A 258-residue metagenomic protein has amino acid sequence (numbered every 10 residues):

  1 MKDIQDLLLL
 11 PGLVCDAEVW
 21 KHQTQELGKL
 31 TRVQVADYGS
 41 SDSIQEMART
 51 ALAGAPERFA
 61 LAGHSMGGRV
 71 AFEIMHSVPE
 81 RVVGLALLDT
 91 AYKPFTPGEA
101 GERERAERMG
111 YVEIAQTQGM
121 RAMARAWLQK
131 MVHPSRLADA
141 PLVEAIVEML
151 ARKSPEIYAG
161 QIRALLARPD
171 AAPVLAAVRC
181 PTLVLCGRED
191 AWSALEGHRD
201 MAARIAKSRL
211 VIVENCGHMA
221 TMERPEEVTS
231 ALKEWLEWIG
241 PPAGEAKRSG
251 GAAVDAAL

Functional and structural regions predicted by a protein language model:
Q5-G12: Short beta-strand element of the alpha/beta-hydrolase
L13, G63-G68, G187: Conserved alpha/beta-hydrolase "nucleophile elbow" surrounding the catalytic nucleophile
L13-A62, E73-V78, G98, S230-E234: Active-site loop/oxyanion-hole signature of alpha/beta-hydrolase fold enzymes
H76-S77, R81-R125: Flexible "cap/lid" loop of the alpha/beta hydrolase fold
E99-A100, T117-A177: Conserved alpha/beta-hydrolase catalytic His-Asp/Glu region
V178, V184-C186, D190: Short beta-strand/loop motif that positions the catalytic acidic residue of the alpha/beta-hydrolase fold
C180, A194-A203: Short alpha-helix in the alpha/beta-hydrolase fold that links the catalytic acid
S208-L258: Catalytic active-site module of serine/aspartate enzymes centered on a nucleophile-bearing elbow/loop
